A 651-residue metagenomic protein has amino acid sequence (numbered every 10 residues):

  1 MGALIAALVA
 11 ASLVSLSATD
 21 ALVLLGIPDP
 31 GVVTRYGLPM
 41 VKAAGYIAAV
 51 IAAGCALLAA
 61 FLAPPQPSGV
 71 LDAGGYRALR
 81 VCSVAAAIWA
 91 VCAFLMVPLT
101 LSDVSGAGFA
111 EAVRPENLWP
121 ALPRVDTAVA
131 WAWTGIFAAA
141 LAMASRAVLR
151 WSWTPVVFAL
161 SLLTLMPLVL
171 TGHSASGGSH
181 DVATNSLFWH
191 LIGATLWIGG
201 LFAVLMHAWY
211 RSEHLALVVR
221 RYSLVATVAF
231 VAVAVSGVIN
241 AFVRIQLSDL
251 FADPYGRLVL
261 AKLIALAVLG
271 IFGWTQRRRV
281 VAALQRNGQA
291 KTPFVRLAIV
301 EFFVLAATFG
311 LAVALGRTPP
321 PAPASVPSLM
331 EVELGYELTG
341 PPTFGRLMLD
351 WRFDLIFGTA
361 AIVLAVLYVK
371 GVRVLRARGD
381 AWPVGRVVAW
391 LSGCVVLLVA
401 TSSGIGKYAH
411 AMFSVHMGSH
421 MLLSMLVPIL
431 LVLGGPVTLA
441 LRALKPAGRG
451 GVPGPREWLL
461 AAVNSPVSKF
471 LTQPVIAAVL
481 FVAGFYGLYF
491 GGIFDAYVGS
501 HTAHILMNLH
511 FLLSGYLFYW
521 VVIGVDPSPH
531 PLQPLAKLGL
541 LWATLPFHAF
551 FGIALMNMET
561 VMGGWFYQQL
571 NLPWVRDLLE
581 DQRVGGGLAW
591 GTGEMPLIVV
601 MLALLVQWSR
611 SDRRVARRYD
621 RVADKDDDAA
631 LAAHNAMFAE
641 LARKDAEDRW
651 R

Functional and structural regions predicted by a protein language model:
M1-R651: Alpha-helical membrane segments of multi-pass proteins
